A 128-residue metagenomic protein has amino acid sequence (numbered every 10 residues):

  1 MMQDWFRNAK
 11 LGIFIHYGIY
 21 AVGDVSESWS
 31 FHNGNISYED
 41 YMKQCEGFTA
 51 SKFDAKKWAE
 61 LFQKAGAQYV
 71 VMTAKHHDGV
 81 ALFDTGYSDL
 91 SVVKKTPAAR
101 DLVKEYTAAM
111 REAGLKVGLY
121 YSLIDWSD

Functional and structural regions predicted by a protein language model:
M1-D128: Mature catalytic domains of secreted/periplasmic carbohydrate-active enzymes
